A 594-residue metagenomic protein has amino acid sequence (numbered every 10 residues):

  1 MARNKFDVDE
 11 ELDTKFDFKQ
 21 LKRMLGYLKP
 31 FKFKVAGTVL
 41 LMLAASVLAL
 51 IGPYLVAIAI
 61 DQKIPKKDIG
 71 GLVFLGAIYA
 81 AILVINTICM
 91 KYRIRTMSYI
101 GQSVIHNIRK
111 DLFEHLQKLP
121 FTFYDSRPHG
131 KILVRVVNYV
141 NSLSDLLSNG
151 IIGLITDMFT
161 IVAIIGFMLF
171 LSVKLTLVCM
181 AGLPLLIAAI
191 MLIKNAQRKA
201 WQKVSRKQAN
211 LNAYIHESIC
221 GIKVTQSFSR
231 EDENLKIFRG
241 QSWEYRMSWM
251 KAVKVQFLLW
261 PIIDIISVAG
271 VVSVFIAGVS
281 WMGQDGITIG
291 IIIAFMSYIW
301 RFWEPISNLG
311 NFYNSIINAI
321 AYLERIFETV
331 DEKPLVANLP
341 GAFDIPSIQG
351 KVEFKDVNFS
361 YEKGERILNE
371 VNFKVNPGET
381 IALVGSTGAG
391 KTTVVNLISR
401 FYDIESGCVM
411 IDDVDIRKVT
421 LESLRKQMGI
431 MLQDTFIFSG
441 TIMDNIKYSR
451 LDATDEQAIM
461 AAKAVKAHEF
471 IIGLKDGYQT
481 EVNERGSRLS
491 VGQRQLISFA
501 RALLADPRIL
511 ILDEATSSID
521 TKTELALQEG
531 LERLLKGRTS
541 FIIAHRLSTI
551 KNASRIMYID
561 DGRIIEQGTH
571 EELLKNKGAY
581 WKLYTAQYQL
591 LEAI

Functional and structural regions predicted by a protein language model:
M1-A49, I64-L75, I85, Y92-M97 (+10 more regions): Membrane-integrated ABC transporters
R3-T14, Q102, K110-V140, A213-I237 (+5 more regions): Short intracellular "coupling" helices and adjacent cytoplasmic loop segments at the cytosolic face of multi-pass
Q20, L28, I60, R93 (+3 more regions): Juxtamembrane loop-to-helix connectors within ABC transporter transmembrane domains
K22, F33-Y54, I58, L75 (+7 more regions): Alpha-helical segments in transporter systems
L25, P30, F121-T122, N138-L147 (+6 more regions): An intracellular "coupling" helix at the cytosolic face of ABC transporter transmembrane type-1 domains
K34-V47, L75-I82, I88, I152-Q202 (+2 more regions): Transmembrane helices of ABC transporter permease
P65-L75, F167-A181, K251, V255-E324 (+1 more regions): Helix-loop-helix
D331, N338-L339, I345-I594: ABC-type nucleotide-binding domain
